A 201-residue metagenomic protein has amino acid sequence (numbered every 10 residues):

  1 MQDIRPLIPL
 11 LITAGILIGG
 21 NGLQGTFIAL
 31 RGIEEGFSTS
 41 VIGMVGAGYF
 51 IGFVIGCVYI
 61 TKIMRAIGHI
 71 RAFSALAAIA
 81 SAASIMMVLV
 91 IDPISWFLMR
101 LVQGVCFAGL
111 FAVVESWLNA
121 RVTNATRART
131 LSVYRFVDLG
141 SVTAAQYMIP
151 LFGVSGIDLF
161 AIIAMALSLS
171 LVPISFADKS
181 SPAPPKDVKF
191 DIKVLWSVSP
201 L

Functional and structural regions predicted by a protein language model:
D3-F50, L201: Helix-loop boundary and gating motifs at the non-cytosolic
F50-V58, V142-T143: Residue-level signature of mid-helix packing/kink "hotspots" within the transmembrane helices of 12-pass Major
G56-H69, I149, G153: Helix-to-loop junctions at the C-terminal end of transmembrane segments in multipass secondary transporters
G68, L89-D92: Helix-breaking motifs and short loop linkers at transmembrane-helix boundaries and internal kinks in secondary membrane
R71-I85, A164: Structural signature of the two symmetry-related core transmembrane helices
I94-V102: Paired small-residue
L101-F136: Cytoplasmic helix-loop-helix junction between adjacent transmembrane helices in 12-TM secondary transporters
L159-S175: Symmetry-related core transmembrane helices of the 12-TM Major Facilitator Superfamily/SLC fold
